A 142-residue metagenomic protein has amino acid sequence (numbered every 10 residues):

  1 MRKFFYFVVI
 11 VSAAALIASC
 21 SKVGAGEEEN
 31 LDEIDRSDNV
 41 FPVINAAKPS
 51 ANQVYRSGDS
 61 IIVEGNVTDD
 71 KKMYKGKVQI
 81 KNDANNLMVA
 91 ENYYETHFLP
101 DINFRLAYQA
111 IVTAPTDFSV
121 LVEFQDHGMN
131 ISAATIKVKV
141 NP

Functional and structural regions predicted by a protein language model:
L16-S19: C-terminal motif of bacterial Sec signal peptides marking the signal peptidase cleavage site
S21-G24: Bacterial signal peptide processing site
E27-E29, N130-I136: Extracellular and select intracellular beta-sandwich modules with Ser/Thr-enriched, small-residue motifs on
E27-I44: Proline/serine/threonine-rich low-complexity linkers at boundaries of modular beta-sandwich domains
Q53-Y55, V63-K71, N82, D126: Extracellular acidic, Ser/Thr/Pro-rich low-complexity tracts
T96-A107: Aromatic sugar-binding surface patches on proteins that engage polysaccharides or sugar-phosphate polymers
A110-D117: Surface-exposed, short loops/turns at beta-strand junctions within beta-sandwich domains
F124-N130: Short, solvent-exposed loop/turn segments at the edges of extracellular beta-sandwich modules
